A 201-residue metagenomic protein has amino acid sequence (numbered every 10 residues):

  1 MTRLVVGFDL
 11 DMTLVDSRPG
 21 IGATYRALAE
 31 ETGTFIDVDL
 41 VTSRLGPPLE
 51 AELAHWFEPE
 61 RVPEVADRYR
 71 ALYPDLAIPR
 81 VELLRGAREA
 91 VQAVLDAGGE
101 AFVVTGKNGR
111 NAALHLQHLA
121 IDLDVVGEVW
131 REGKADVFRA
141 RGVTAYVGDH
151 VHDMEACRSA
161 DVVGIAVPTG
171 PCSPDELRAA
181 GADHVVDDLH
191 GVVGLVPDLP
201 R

Functional and structural regions predicted by a protein language model:
M1-F8, G194, D198-R201: Non-catalytic pre-domain segments flanking phosphatase-related domains
T2-R88, A97: N-terminal helical cap/lid subdomain that shapes the substrate entry/recognition surface in HAD-like hydrolases
Y25, A87-L116, E128: Substrate-recognition element of Asp-dependent hydrolases with the DxDx(T/V) motif
L40-T42, K107, I121-A135: A short, structured active-site edge motif that brings together acidic residues
A93, H115-H118, V137, A156-S159 (+1 more regions): Well-formed, non-transmembrane alpha-helical positions, independent of function
T105, A145-D187: Acidic, Mg2+-coordinating phosphoryl-transfer loop and its flanking beta/alpha structural elements, shared across
L119-E128, R178-G194: Structural recognition of alpha->loop->beta junctions
W130-R141, V151-E155: Short loop-to-alpha-helix "cap/lid" segments that border enzyme active sites across diverse enzyme classes
